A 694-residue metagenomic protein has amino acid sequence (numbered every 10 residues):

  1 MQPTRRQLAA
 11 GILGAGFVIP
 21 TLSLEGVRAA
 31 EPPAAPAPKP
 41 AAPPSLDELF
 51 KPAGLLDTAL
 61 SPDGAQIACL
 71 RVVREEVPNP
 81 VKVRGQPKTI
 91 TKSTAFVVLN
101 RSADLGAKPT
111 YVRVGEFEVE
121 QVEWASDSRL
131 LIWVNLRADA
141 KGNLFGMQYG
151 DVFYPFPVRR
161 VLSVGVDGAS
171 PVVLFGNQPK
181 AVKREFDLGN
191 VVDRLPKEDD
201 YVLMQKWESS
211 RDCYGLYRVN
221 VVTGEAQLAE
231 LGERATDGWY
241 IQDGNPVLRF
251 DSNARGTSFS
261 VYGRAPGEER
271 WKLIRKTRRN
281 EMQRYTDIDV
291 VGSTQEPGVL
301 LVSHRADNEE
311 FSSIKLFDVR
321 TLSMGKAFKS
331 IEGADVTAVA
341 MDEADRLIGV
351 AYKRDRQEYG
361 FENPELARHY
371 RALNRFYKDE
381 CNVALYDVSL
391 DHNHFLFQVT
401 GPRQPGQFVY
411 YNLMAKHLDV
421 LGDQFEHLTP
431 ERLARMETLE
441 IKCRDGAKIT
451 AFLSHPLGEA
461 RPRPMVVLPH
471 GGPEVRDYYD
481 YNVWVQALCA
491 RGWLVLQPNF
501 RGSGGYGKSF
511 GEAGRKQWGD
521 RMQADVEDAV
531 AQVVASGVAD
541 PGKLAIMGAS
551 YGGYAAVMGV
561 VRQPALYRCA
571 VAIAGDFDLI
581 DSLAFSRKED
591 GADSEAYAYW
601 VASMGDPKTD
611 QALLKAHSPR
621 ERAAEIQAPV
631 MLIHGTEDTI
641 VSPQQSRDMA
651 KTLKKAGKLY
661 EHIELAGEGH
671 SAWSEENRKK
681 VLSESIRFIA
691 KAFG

Functional and structural regions predicted by a protein language model:
M1-A15: N-terminal secretory signal peptides and thylakoid transit peptides that target proteins across membranes
T21-P32: Signal peptide processing junction and immediate N-terminal pro/mature segment of secreted/exported proteins
A30-H394, P402-Q404, Y411: Beta-propeller folds
L60, C69, W124, I441 (+4 more regions): Conserved hydrophobic/aromatic "anchor" residues that stabilize well-ordered secondary structure elements
D237-W239, Y359-G458, V483-Q486, A490-R491: Non-catalytic accessory segments flanking enzyme active sites
T400, L468-G472, G635: Glycine-rich His-Gly loop
L428-S536, D540-G542, A549: Cap/lid segment of the alpha/beta-hydrolase catalytic domain
F500-G694: Active-site-proximal cap/loop segments of hydrolase catalytic domains
